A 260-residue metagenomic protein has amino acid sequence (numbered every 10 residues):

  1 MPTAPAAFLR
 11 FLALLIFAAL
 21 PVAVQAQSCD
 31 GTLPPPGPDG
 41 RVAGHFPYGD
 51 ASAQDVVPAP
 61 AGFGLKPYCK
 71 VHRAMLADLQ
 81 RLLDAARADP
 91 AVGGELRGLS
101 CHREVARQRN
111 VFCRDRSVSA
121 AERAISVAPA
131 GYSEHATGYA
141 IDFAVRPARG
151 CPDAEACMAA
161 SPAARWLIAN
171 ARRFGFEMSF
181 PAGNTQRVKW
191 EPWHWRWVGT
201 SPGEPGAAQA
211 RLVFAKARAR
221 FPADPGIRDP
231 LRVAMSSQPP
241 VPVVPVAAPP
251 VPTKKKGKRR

Functional and structural regions predicted by a protein language model:
M1-L12: Bacterial N-terminal signal peptides that target proteins for export
P2, V22-C101, V105-R260: Extracytoplasmic cell-surface/polysaccharide-interacting catalytic and binding patches
R10-P21: Bacterial N-terminal signal peptides
